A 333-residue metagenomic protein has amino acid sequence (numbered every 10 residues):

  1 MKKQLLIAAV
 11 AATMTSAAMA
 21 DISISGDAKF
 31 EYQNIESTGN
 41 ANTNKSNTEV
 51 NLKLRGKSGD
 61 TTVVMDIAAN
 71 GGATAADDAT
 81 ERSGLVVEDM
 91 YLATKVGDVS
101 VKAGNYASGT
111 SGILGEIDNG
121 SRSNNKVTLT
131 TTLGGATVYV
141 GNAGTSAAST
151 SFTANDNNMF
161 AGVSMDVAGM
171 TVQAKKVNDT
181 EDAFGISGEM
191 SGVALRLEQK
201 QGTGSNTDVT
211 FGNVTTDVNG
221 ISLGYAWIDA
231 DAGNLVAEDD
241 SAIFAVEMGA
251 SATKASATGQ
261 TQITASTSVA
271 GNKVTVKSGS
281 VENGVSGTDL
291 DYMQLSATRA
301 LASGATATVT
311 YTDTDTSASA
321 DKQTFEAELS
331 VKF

Functional and structural regions predicted by a protein language model:
K2-I117, R122-N142, T150-A168, K176 (+5 more regions): Beta-barrel outer-membrane channel/assembly domains of diderm bacteria
T145-S146, T203: Short glycine/acidic-enriched loop and turn motifs that connect beta-strands
S164-G287: Detector for outer-membrane/organellar transmembrane beta-barrel domains, recognizing the amphipathic beta-strand
